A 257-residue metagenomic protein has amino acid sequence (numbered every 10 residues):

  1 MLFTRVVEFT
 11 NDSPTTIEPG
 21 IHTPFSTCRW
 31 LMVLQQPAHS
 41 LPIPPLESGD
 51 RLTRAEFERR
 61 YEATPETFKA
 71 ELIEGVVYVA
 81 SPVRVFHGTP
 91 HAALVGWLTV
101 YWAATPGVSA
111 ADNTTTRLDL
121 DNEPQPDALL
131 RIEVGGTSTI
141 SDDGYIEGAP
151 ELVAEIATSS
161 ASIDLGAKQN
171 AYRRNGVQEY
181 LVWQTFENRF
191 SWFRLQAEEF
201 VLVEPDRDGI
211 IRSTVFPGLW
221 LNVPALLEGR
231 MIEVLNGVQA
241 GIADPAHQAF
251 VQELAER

Functional and structural regions predicted by a protein language model:
L2-R5, E155: N-terminal cationic amphipathic segment used for targeting or macromolecule association
V6-E8, D12, E18: Acidic, Ala/Val/Gly-enriched low-complexity intrinsically disordered segments
T16, I21-R257: Gly/Pro/Ser/Thr-rich low-complexity, intrinsically disordered segments predominantly at protein N-termini
